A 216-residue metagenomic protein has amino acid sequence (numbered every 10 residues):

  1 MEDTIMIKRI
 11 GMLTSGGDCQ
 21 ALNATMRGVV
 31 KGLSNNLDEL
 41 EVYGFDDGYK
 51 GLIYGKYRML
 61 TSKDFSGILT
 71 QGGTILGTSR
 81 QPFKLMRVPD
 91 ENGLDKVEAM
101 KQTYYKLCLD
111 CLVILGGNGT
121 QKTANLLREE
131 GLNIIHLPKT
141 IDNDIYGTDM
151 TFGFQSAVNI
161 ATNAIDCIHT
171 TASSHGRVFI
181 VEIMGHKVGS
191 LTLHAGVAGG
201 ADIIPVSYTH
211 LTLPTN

Functional and structural regions predicted by a protein language model:
I7-I53: N-terminal phosphate-binding or glycine-rich loops at protein starts, especially the Walker A/P-loop of NTPases
R9-C19, I75-G77, D110-I114, F179-E182: Short glycine-rich or small-residue beta-strand-to-loop segments that form or flank ligand, phosphate, metal/Fe-S
T25-V29, N118-L132, T192: Short Gly/Thr/Asp-enriched flexible loops that form oxyanion-binding sites at enzyme active sites
G55-L112, F152-N163: Glycine-rich oxoanion-binding loops at beta->alpha junctions
R128-T151, V158, P205-Y208: Short, acidic/small-residue loops that bind anionic groups at enzyme active sites
D142, Y146-F179: Phosphate/pyrophosphate-binding betaalpha-module
H175-P205: Conserved anion/nucleotide-ligand pocket segment
T209-T215: Conserved small/polar residues in nucleotide/adenosyl-binding loops
